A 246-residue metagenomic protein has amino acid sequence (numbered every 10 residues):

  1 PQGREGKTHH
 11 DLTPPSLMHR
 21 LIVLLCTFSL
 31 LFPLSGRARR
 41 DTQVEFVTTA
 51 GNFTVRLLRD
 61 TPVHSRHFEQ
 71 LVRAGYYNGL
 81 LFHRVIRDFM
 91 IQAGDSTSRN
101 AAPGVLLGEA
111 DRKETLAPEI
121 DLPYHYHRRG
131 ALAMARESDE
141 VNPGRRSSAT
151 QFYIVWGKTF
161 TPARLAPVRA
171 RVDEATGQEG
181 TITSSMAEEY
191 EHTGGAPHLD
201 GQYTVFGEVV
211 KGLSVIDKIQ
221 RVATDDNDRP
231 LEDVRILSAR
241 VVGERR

Functional and structural regions predicted by a protein language model:
Q2-K7: Charged/polar low-complexity intrinsically disordered segments
H9-D11: Intrinsic-disorder-associated, low-complexity terminal segments enriched in Asp/Asn/His/Tyr and depleted of Lys/Arg
P14-P15, E179: Intrinsic-disorder-associated interaction segments
S16-L21: Positively charged n-region of N-terminal signal peptides that target proteins for export
I22-L31: Bacterial N-terminal signal peptides
L34-R246: Cyclophilin-like peptidyl-prolyl cis-trans isomerases
